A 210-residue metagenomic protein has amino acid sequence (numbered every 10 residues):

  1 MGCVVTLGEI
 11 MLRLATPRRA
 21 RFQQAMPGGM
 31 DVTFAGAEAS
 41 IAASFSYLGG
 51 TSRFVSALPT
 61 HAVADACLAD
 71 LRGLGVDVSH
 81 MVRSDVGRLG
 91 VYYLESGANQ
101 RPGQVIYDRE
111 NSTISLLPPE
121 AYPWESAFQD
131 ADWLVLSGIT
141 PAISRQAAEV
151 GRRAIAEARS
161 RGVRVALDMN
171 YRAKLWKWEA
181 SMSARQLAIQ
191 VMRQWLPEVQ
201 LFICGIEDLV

Functional and structural regions predicted by a protein language model:
M1-D77, Q100, P119: Glycine-rich phosphate/adenosyl-contacting loop at the front of the ribokinase-like
C3-V5, L12, D130-W133, L201: Structural motif
L12, T16, R72, V76-D77 (+6 more regions): Generic secondary-structure signature for well-ordered alpha-helical cores
L14, R19, S115, A142-I143 (+1 more regions): Short glycine-rich, flexible loops that bind phosphorylated cofactors or substrates
A39, H61, N111, I206-E207: Alpha-helix N-cap/helix-start capping motif
T51-G138: Conserved N-terminal subdomain of the carbohydrate kinase-like
W133, I139-V210: Conserved beta-alpha-beta core of the PfkB/ribokinase-like small-molecule kinase fold
